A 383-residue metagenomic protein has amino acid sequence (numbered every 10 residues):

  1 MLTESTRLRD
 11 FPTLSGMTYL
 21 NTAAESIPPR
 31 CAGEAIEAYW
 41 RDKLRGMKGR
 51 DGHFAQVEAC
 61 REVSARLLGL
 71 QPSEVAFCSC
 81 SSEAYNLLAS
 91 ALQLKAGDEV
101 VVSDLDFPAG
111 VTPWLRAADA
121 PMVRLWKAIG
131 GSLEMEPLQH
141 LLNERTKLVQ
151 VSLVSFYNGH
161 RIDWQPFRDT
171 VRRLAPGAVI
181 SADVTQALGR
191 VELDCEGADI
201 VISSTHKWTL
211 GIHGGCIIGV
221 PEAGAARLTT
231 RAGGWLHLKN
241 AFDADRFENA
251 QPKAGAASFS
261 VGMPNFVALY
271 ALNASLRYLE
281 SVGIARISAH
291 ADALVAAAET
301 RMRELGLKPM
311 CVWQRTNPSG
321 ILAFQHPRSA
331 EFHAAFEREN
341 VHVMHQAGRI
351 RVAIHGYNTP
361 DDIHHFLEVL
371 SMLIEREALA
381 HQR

Functional and structural regions predicted by a protein language model:
M1-R383: Pyridoxal 5′-phosphate
